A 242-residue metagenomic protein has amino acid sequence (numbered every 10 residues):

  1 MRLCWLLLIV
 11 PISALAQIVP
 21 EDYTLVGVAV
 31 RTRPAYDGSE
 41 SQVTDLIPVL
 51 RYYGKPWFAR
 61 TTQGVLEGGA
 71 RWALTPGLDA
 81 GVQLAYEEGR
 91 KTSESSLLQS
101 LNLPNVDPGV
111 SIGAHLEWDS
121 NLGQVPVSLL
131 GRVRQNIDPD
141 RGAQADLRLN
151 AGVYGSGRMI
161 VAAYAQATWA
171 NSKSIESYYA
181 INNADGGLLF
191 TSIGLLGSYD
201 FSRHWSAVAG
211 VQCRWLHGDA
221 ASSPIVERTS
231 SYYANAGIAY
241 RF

Functional and structural regions predicted by a protein language model:
I9-A14: N-terminal signal peptide c-region/cleavage motif recognized by signal peptidases
Q17-V65: Short glycine/proline- and aromatic-enriched beta-strand/turn motifs that initiate or cap beta-hairpins
I18-V26, T44-L46, W57, L74-A80 (+7 more regions): Outer-envelope beta-barrel architecture signal
V26-T32, T61-Q63, V82-Y86, L129-Q135 (+2 more regions): Transmembrane beta-barrel strands of outer-membrane/channel proteins
A35-V43, A59-T62, L74-T75, V106-G109 (+3 more regions): Solvent-exposed loop/turn segments connecting transmembrane beta-strands in outer-membrane beta-barrel proteins
I47-R51, L149, T229-F242: Outer-membrane beta-barrel "beta-signal"
P56, W118-S120, R134-A221, I225-E227 (+1 more regions): Outer-membrane beta-barrel transmembrane domain signature
S100-P139: Internal, conserved structured core segments that host functional sites
